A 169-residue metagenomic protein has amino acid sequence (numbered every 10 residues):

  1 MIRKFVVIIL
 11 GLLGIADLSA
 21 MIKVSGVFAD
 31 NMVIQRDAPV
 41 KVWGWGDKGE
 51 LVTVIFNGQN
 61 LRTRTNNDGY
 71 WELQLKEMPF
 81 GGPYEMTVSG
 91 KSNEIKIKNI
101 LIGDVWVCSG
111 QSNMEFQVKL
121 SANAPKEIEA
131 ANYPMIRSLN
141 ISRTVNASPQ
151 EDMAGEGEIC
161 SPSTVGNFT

Functional and structural regions predicted by a protein language model:
M1-K4: Positively charged n-region of N-terminal signal peptides that target proteins for export
V6-D17: Bacterial N-terminal signal peptides
M21-T169: Cell-envelope and extracellular/periplasmic
